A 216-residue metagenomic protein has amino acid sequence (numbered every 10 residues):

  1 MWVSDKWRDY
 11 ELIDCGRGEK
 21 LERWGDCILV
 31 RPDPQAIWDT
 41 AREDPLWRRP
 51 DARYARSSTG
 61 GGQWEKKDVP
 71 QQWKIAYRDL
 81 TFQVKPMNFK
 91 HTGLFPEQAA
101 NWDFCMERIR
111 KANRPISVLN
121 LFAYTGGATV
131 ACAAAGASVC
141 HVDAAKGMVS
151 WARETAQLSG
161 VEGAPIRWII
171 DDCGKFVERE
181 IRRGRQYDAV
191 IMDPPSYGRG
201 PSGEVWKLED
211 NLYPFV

Functional and structural regions predicted by a protein language model:
K6-E22, L29-P96, D103: Non-catalytic substrate-recognition/targeting regions of SAM-dependent transferases
D26, I116, D188: Conserved acidic residues
P96-R114: Conserved alpha-helix/loop element of class I SAM-dependent methyltransferases that forms part of the SAM/SAH-binding
R114-Y124: Conserved class I S-adenosyl-L-methionine
N120-L121, H141, I169: Conserved SAM-binding loop
T125-V139: Conserved SAM-binding loop of SAM-dependent methyltransferases across substrates and taxa, primarily the Class I
A144-I191: S-adenosyl-L-methionine
K146-M148, I170, Y187-F215: Mobile active-site "lid"/loop adjacent to the S-adenosyl-L-methionine
